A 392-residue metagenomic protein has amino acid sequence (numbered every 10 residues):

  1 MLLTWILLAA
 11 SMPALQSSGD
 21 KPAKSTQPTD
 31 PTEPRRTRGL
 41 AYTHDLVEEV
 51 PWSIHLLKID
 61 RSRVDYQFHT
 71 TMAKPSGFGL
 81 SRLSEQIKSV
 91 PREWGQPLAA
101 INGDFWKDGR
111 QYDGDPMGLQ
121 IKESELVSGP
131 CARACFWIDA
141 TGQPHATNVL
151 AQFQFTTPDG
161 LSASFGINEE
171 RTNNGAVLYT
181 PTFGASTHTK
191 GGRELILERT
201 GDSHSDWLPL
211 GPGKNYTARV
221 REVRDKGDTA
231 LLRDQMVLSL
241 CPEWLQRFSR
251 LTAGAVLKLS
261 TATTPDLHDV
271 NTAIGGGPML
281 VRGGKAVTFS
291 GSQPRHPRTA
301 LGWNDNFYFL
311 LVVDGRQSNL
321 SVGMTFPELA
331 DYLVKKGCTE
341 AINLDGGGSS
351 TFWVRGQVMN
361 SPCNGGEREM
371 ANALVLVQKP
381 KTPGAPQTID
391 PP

Functional and structural regions predicted by a protein language model:
M1-A10: Bacterial N-terminal signal peptides
A10-P392: Gly/Ser/Thr/Pro-rich low-complexity, intrinsically disordered segments
